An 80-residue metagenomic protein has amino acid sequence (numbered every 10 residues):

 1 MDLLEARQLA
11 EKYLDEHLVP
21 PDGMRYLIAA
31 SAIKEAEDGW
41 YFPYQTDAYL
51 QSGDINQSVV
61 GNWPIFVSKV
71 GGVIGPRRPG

Functional and structural regions predicted by a protein language model:
M1-A29: Short, non-transmembrane alpha-helical segments in secretory-pathway proteins
L3-A6, A36, V70: Short alpha-helical interface patches
D15, D47, R77: Residue-level marker of positions within ordered structural domains that often coincide with functionally constrained
P21, A48-S52, G71: Amphipathic alpha-helical interaction segments
I28-F66: Exposed beta-strand-loop-beta-strand "reactive/processing" segments of non-cytosolic proteins
S58-G80: A short, surface-exposed interaction/processing loop segment used at functional sites
